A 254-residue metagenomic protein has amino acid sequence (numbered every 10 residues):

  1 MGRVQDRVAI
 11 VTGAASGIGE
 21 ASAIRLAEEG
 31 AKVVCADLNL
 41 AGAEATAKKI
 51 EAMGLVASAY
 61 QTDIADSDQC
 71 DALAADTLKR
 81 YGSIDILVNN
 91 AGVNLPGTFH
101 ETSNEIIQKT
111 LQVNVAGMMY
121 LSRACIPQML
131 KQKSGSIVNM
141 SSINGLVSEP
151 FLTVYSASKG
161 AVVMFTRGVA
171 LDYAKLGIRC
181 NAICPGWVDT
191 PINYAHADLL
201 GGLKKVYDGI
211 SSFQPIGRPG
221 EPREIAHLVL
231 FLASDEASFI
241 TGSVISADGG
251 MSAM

Functional and structural regions predicted by a protein language model:
V88, A174, R179, I240-G242: Short, small/polar-rich loop/turn modules that mediate ligand/substrate recognition or access, typified
T98-F99, I106-L111, I210: Substrate-binding pocket helix/loop in short-chain dehydrogenase/reductase
F99-H100, V147-T153, K175-L176, G217 (+1 more regions): Active-site loop immediately N-terminal to the catalytic Tyr-X3-Lys motif of short-chain dehydrogenase/reductase
S122, S158, T166: Active-site helix of classical SDR
P127, L171-K175, S238: Alpha-helical segment proximal to the catalytic Tyr-Lys
S142: Residue(s) in the substrate-gating loop at a strand-loop-helix junction that position the organic substrate next
V147, V229-L230, T241-M254: Short C-terminal tail/terminal secondary-structure segment of NAD(P)H-dependent dehydrogenase/reductase domains
